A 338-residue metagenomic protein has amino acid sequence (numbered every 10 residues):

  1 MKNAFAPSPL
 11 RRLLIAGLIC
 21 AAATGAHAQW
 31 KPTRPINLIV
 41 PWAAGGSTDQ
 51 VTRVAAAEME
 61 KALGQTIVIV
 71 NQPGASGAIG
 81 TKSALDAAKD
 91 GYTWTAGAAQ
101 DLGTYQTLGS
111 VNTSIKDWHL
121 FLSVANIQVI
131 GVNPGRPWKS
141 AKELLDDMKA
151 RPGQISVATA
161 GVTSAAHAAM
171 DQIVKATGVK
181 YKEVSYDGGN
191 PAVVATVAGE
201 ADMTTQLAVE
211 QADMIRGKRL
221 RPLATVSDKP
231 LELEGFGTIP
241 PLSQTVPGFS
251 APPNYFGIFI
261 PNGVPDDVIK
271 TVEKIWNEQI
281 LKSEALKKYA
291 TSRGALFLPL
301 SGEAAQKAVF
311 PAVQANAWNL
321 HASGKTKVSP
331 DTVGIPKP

Functional and structural regions predicted by a protein language model:
K2-L14: Bacterial N-terminal signal peptides that target proteins for export
L13-A21: Sec-dependent N-terminal signal peptides
A23-G25: N-terminal signal peptide c-region/cleavage motif recognized by signal peptidases
A28-K116, Q154, T177-L207, M214 (+3 more regions): N-terminal (or domain-start) structured segment
T33, M59, S83-T93, Y105-P191 (+2 more regions): Hinge/capping helix and adjacent helix->loop/strand transition within the periplasmic-binding protein
G45, A99-Q100, N133-W138, T159-S164 (+4 more regions): Short coil/turn segments
Q211-S283, S329-P338: C-terminal lobe and pocket-closing loops of periplasmic/extracytoplasmic Venus-flytrap solute-binding proteins
L281, A285-V309: Mature extracytoplasmic/periplasmic domains
